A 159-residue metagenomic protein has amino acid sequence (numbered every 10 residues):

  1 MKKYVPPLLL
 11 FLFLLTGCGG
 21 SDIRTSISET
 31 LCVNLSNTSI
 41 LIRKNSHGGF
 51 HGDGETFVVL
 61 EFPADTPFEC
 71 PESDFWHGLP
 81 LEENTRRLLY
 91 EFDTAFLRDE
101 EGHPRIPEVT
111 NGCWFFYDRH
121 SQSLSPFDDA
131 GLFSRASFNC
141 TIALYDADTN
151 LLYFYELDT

Functional and structural regions predicted by a protein language model:
M1-T16: Sec-dependent bacterial lipoprotein signal peptides
F11, E69, I106-E108: Intrinsically disordered, low-complexity regions enriched in Ser/Pro/Gly/Gln/His and often acidic
G17-L81: N-terminal export/targeting and maturation segments
F62-A64, E156-T159: Secondary-structure transition/turn motif
D74-Y153, D158: Functional cores of ribonucleases/endoribonucleases
